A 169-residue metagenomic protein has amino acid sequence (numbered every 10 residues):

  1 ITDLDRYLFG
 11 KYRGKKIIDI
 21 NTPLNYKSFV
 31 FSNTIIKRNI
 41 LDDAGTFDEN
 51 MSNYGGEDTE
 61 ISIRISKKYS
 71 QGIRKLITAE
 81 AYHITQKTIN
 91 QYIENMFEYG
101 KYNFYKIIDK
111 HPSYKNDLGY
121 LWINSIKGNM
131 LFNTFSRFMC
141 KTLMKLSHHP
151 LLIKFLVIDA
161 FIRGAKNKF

Functional and structural regions predicted by a protein language model:
I1-R6, S70-G72: Conserved donor NDP-sugar-binding/catalytic core segment of glycosyltransferases
I17-N39, S52-Y54: A recurrent flexible, glycine/aromatic-enriched loop bordering the glycosyltransferase active site that acts as
N39-D43, E80: Short, well-ordered alpha-helical scaffold segment located in the soluble/lumenal catalytic or ligand-binding core
N53-I61: Acidic donor-binding loop at a coil-to-helix junction in glycosyltransferase catalytic cores that engages
N53-Y54, Y82-K106: Nucleotide-sugar-dependent glycosyltransferase catalytic core
I65-S66: Hydrophobic residues within well-ordered alpha-helices
G72-Y82: Catalytic beta-strand/loop signature of glycosyltransferases that borders the donor
E98-Y99, N116-F169: Non-catalytic, C-terminal membrane-associated alpha-helical segments of glycosyltransferases
